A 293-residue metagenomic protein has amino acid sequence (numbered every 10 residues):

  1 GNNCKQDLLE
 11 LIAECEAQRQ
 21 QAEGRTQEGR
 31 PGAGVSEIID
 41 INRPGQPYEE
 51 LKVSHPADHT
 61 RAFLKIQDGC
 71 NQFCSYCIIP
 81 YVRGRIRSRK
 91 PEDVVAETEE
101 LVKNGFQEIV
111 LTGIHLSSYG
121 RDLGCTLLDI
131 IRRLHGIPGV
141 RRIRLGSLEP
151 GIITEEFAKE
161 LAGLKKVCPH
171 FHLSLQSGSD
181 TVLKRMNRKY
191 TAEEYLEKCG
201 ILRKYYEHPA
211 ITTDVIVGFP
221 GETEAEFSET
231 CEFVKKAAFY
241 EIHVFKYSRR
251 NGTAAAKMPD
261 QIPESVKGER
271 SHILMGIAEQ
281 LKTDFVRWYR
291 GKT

Functional and structural regions predicted by a protein language model:
G1-S118, E156, L161, F171 (+5 more regions): Proteins enriched for Cys/Gly/acidic motifs involved in redox and nucleic-acid/cofactor modification
G32, G120-G139, M186, R249-Q280: Radical SAM enzyme [4Fe-4S]-AdoMet core and its adjacent flexible, acidic and glycine-rich loops/tails across
I41, Y48-L51, V167, L183-M186 (+1 more regions): Short clusters of hydrophobic/aromatic residues that line enzyme substrate/ligand-binding pockets
C77-I79, S179-D180, G252-K257: A short small-residue
G84-R87, S147, R188, P220 (+2 more regions): Hydrophobic alpha-helical scaffolding
K103-E224: Conserved SAM/AdoMet-binding glycine-rich loop
E222, K236-F239: Contiguous mid-protein beta-loop-alpha structural module that forms a pocket-lining wall or clamp of enzyme active
R290-T293: Structural detector for short beta-strands of small beta-barrel domains
